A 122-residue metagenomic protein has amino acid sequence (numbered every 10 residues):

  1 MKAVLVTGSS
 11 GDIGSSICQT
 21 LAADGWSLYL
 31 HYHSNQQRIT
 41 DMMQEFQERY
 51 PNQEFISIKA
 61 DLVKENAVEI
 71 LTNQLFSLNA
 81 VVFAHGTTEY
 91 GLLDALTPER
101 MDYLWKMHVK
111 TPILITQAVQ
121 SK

Functional and structural regions predicted by a protein language model:
T7, L78-G86, H108: Rossmann-fold scaffold of SDR-type NAD(P)-dependent oxidoreductases
S10-G11: Conserved glycine-rich cofactor-binding loop
G14-S15: N-terminal Rossmann-fold NAD(P) dinucleotide-binding loop
D24, G91, A118-K122: A short helix-coil junction within the Rossmann-fold of NAD(P)-dependent oxidoreductases
W26-T40: Conserved glycine-rich Rossmann-like NAD(P)H-binding loop of the short-chain dehydrogenase/reductase
R49-K64: Rossmann-fold cofactor-recognition segment
N73, M107-K122: Amphipathic alpha-helical dimer-interface segment in Rossmann-like NAD(P)H-dependent oxidoreductases
T87, D94-L114: Catalytic Tyr-X3-Lys loop
